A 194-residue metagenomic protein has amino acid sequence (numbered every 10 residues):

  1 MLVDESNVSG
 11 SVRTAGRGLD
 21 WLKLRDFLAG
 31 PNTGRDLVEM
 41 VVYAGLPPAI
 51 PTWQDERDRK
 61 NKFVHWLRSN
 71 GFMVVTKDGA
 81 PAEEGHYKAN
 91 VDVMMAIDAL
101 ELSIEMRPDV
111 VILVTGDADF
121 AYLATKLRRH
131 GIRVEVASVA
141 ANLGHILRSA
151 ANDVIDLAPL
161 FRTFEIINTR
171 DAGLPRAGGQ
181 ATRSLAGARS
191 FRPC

Functional and structural regions predicted by a protein language model:
M1-V91, R133, N142: Domain-level signal for Mg2+-assisted phosphodiester chemistry and nucleotide/NA-binding surfaces in nucleic-acid
V41, P193-C194: Intrinsic disorder/low-complexity detector
D58-R192: Nuclease catalytic cores that cleave nucleic-acid phosphodiester bonds, predominantly acidic two-metal-ion
